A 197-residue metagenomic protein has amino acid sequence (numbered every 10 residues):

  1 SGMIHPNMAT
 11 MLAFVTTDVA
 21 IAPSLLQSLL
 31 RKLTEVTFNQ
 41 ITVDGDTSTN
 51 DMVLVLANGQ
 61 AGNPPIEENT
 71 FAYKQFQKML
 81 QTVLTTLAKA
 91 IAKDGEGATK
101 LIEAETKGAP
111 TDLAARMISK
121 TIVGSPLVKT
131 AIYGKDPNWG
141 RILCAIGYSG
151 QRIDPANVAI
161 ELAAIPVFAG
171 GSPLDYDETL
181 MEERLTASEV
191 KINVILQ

Functional and structural regions predicted by a protein language model:
S1-Q197: A structural signal for small-residue-enriched, beta-sheet-centric alpha/beta enzyme cores and oligomeric scaffold folds
